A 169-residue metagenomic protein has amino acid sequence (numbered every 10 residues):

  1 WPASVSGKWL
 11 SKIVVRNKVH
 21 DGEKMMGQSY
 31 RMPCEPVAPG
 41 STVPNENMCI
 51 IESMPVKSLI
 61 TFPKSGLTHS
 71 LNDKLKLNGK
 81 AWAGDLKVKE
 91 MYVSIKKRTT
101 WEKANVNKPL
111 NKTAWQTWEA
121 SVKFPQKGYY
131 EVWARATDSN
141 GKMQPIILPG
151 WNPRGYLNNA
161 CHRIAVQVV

Functional and structural regions predicted by a protein language model:
W1-V169: Extended, aromatic/histidine-rich regions of cofactor-dependent oxidoreductases associated with respiratory
